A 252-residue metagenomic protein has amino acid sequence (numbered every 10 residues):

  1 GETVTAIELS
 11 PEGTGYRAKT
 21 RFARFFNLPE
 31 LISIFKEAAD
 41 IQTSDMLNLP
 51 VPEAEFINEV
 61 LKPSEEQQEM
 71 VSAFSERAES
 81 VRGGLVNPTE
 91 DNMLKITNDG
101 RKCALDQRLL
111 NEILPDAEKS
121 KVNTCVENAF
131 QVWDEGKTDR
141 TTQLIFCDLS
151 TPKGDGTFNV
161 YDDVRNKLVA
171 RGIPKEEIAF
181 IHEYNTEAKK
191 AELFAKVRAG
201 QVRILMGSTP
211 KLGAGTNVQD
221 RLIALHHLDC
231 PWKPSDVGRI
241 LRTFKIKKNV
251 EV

Functional and structural regions predicted by a protein language model:
G1-P115, Q131: Inter-lobe coupling linker of SF2 helicases/translocases
L31, L114-V126, G156-Y161: Phosphate/oxyanion-binding active-site loops and adjacent basic polyanion-contact surfaces
M70, R108-L109, P152-D155, G213-T216 (+1 more regions): Short catalytic/ligand-binding loop motif for oxyanion handling, primarily in non-cytosolic enzymes, centered on
T138-R140, Q201-V202: Short, high-confidence coil segments that cap the C-terminus of an alpha-helix and link into the following beta-strand
T141-L149: Conserved RecA-like ASCE P-loop NTPase motor core of nucleic-acid helicases/translocases
L149-F180: Conserved helicase motor "Helicase C" RecA-like lobe of SF1/SF2 P-loop NTPases
V169, I173-V252: Conserved RecA-like P-loop NTPase helicase motor core
